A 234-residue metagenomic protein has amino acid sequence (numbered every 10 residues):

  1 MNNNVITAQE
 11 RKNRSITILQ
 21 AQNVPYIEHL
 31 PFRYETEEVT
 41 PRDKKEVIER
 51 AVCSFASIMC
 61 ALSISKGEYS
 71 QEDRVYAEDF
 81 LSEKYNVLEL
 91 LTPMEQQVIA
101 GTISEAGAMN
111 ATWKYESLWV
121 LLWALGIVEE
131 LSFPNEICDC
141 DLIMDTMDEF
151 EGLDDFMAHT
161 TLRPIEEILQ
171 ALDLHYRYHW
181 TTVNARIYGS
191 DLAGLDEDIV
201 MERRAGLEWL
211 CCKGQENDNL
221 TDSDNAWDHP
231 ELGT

Functional and structural regions predicted by a protein language model:
N2-T234: Extended, charge-rich alpha-helical interface modules
